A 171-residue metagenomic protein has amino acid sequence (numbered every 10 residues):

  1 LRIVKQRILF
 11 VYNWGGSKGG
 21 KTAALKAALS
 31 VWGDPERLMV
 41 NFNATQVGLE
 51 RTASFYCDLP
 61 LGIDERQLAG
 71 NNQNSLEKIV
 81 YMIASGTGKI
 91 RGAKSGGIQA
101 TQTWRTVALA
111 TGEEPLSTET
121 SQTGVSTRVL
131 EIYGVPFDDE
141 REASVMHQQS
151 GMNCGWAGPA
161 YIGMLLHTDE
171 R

Functional and structural regions predicted by a protein language model:
L1-P35: P-loop NTPase catalytic core of nucleic-acid-dependent motor ATPases
D34-E50: Short beta-strand-centered segment that lines the nucleotide-binding/catalytic pocket of NTP-utilizing
G48-G97: Conserved nucleotide-sensing/catalytic segment adjacent to the nucleotide-binding pocket in NTP-handling enzymes
C57-P60, T103-A108: Loop/turn-to-beta-strand initiation segments
Q67-L68, E113-S117, V135-D139: Conserved nucleotide-binding/hydrolysis micro-motifs of P-loop NTPases
T87-Q102, P115-S121: Conserved Walker
Q102, T120-R171: Phosphate-sensing "switch" segment of ASCE/P-loop ATPases
R105-E113, E131-I132: Structural recognition of the conserved hydrophobic beta-strand(s) that form the central parallel beta-sheet of P-loop
